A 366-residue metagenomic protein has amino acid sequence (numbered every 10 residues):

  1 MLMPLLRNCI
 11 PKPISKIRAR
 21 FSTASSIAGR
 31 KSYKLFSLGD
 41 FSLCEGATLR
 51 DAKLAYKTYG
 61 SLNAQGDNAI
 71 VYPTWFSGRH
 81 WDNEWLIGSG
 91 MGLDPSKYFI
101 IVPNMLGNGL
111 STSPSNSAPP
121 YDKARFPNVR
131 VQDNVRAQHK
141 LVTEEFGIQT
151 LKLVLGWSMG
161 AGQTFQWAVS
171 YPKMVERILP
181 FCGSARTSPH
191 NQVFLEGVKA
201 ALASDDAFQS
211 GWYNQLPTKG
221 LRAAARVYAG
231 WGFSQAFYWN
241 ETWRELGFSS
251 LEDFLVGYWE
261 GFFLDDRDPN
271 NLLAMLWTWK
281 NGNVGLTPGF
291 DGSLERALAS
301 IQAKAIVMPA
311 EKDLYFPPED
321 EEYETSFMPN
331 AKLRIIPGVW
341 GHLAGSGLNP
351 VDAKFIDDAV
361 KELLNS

Functional and structural regions predicted by a protein language model:
L2-L6, I10-Y72: Catalytic-loop region of hydrolases
K57-P119: N-terminal cap/lid subdomain of alpha/beta-hydrolase-fold enzymes
Q132-K152: Conserved acidic catalytic loop of the alpha/beta-hydrolase fold
Q149-H190: Conserved hydrolase catalytic core segment
M174-V175, P180-F262: Alpha/beta-hydrolase-fold enzymes
I301, V307-P309: Short beta-strand/loop motif that positions the catalytic acidic residue of the alpha/beta-hydrolase fold
L314-D320: Conserved alpha/beta-hydrolase "acid-adjacent" motif
E322-Y323, N330-S366: Catalytic active-site module of serine/aspartate enzymes centered on a nucleophile-bearing elbow/loop
